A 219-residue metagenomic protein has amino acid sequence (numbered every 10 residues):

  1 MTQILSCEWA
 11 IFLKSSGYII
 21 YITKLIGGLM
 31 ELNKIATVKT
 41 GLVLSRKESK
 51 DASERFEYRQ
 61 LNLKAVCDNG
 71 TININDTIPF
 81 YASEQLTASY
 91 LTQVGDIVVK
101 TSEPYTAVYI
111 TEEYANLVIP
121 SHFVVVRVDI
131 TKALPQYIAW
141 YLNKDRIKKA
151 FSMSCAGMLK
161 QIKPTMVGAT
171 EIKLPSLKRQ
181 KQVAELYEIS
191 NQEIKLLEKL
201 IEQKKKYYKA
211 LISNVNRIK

Functional and structural regions predicted by a protein language model:
F12-F56, L174-K219: Non-catalytic DNA-recognition/assembly elements of restriction-modification systems
N33-S49, K64-V94: Sequence-specific dsDNA recognition surfaces
K50-Y58, I78, Y90-T92, I110-H122: Short, surface-exposed loop/turn microsegments at beta-strand edges and helix-strand junctions
D96-V99: Generic structural signal for buried aliphatic residues
T101-W140: A short beta-sheet element
L117-H122, G157-K181: A short glycine-rich beta-alpha junction/loop motif
P135-K148, S152-A156: Glycine- and charge-enriched low-complexity intrinsically disordered segments
